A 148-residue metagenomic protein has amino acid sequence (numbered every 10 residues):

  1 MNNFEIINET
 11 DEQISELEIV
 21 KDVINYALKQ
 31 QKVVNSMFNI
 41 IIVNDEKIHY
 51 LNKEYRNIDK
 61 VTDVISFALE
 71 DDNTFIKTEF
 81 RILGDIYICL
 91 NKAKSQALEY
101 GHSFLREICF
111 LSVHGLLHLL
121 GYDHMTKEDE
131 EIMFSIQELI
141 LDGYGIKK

Functional and structural regions predicted by a protein language model:
M1-C109, L120-K148: An acidic/histidine-cluster motif and surrounding catalytic segment that typifies divalent-metal-assisted enzyme active
L117: Periplasmic solute-binding protein
